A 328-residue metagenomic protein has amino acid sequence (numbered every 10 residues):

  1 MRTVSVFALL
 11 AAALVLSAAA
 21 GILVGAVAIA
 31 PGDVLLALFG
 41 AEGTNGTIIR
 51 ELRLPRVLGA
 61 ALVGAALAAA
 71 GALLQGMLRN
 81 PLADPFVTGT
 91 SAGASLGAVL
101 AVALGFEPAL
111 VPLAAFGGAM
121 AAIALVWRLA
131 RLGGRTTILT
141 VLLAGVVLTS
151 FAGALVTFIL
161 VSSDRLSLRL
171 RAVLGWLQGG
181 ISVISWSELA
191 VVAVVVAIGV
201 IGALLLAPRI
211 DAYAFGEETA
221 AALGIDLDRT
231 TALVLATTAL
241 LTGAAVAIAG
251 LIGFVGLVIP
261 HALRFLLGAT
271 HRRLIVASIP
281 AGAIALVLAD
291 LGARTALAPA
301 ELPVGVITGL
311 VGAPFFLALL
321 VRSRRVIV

Functional and structural regions predicted by a protein language model:
M1-V328: Alpha-helical transmembrane segments in inner-membrane proteins
